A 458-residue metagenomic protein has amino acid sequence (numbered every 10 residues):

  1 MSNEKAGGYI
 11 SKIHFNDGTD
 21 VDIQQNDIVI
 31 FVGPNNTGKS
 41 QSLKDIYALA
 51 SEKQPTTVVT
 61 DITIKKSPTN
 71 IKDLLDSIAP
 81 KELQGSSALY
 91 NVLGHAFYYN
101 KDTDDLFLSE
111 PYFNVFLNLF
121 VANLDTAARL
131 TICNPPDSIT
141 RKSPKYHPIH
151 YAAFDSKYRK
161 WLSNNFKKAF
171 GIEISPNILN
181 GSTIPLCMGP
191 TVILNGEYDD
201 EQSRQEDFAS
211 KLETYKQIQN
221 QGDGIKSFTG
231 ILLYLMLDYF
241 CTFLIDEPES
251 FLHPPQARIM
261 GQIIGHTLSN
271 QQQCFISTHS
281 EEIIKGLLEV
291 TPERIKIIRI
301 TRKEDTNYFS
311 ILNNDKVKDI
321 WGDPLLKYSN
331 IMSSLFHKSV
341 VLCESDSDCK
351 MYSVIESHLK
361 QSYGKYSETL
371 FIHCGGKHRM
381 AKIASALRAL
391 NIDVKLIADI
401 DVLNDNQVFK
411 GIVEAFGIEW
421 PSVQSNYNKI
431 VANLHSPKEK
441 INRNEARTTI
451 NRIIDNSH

Functional and structural regions predicted by a protein language model:
M1-E52, E197-S333, K350: Switch/communication elements of ASCE P-loop NTPase nucleotide-binding domains
S2, D45-P135, I139-T140: Conserved P-loop NTP-binding catalytic core
S2-A6, K12, A122-F228, L233-T242 (+2 more regions): Extended helical coiled-coil dimerization/tether regions that scaffold and oligomerize large DNA-maintenance assemblies
S2-T69, I132-Y151, S357-A398, V402-L403 (+1 more regions): Conserved, well-structured beta-alpha core segment at the onset of a catalytic domain
I46, A50, L162-I174, I264 (+3 more regions): Hydrophobic, Leu/Ile/Phe/Ala-enriched alpha-helical segments that form helix-helix packing faces
T69-Y90, N195-K216, N220, V423-S457: Charged, glycine/proline-rich intrinsically disordered loops and linkers
S109-N118, W161-L194, N330-C349, K360: N-terminal-biased segments
K285, I300-H458: Acidic, divalent-metal-binding catalytic cores of TOPRIM and closely related two-metal-ion phosphodiester/pyrophosphate
